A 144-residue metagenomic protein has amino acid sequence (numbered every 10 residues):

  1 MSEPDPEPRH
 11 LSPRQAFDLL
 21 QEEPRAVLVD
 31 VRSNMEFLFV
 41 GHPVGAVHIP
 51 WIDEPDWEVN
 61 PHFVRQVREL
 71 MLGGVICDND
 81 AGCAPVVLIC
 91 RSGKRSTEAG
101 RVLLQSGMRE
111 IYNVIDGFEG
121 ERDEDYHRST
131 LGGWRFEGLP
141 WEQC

Functional and structural regions predicted by a protein language model:
M1-V27, N34-P85, S96-C144: Rhodanese-like catalytic fold shared by cysteine-dependent sulfurtransferases and DSP/PTP-type phosphatases
I89: Short, surface-exposed ligand- or partner-binding patches at beta-edge/loop junctions that are enriched in aromatics
